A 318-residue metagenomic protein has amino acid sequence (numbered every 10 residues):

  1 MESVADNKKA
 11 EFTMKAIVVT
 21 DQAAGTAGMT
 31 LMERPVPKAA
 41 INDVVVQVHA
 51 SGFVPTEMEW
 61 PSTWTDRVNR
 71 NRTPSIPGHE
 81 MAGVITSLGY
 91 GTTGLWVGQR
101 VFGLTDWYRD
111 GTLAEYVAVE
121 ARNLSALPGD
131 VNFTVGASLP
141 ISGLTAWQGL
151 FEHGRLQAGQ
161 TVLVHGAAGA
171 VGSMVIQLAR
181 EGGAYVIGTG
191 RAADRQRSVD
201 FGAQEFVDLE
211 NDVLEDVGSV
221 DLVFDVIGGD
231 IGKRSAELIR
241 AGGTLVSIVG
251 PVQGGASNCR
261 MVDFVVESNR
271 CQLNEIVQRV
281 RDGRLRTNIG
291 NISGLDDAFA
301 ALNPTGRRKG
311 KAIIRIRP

Functional and structural regions predicted by a protein language model:
E2, K8-F12, L273-P318: C-terminal hydrophobic helical "lid"/dimerization subdomain of Rossmann-like NAD(P)H-dependent oxidoreductases
P35-F53, W64-Y108: Glycine-rich beta-strand-centered segment in the early N-terminal region that forms part of a ligand/cofactor-binding
A137-D208: Mid-domain Rossmann-like dinucleotide-binding core that forms the NAD(H)/NADP(H) cofactor-binding site
G190-D194, N211-D212, S247-Q253: Short, polar loop motifs at secondary-structure junctions
E215-L222: A short acidic, Gly/Pro-enriched loop at the edge of an enzyme's catalytic core that lines a small-molecule cofactor
V226-N288, I292, I316-P318: Glycine-rich phosphate-binding loop and adjacent beta-alpha segment of Rossmann(oid) nucleotide-cofactor-binding
